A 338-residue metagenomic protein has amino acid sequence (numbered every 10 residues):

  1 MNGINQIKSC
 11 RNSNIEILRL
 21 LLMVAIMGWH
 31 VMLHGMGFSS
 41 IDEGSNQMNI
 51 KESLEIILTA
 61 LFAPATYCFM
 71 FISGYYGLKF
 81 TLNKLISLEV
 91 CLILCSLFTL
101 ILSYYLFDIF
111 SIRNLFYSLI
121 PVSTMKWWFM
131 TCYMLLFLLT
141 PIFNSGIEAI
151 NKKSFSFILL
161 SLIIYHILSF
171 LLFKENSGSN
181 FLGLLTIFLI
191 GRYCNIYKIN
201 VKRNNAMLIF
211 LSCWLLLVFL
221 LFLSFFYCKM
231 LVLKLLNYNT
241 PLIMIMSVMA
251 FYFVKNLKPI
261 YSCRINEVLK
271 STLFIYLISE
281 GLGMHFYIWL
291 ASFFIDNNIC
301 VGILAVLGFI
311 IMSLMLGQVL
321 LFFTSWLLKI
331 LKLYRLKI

Functional and structural regions predicted by a protein language model:
M1-I338: Alpha-helical transmembrane segments and their immediate juxtamembrane cytosolic regions
